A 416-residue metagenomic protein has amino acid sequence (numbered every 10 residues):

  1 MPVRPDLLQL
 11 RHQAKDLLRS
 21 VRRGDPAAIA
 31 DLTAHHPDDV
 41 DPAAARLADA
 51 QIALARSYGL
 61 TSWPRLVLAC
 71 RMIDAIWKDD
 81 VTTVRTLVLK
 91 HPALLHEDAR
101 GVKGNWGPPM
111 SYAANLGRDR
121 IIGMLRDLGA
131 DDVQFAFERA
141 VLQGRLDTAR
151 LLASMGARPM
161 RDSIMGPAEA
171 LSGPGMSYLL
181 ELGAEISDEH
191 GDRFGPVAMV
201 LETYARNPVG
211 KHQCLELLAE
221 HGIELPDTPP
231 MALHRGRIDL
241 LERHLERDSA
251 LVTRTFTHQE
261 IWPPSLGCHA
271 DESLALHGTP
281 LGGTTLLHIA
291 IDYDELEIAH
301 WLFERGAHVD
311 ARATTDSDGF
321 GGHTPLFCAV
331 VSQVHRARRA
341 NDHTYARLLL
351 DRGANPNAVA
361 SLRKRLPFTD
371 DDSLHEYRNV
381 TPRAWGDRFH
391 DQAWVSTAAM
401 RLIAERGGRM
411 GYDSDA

Functional and structural regions predicted by a protein language model:
M1-T86, K90-H91, G101, Y112 (+1 more regions): Intrinsically disordered, low-complexity eukaryotic regions enriched in glycine, serine and charged residues
L47-R56, L60-C70, H190-Y204, P208-G210 (+2 more regions): Long, contiguous interaction/recruitment modules in multidomain scaffold/adaptor proteins
L68-D74, E97-Y112, D131-L142, R158-A170 (+6 more regions): Ankyrin-repeat boundary/"N-cap" motif
T83, I121, M231, R237-D248 (+2 more regions): Hydrophobic repeat-domain scaffold segments
T83, R120-I121, D147-T148, P174-G175 (+5 more regions): Conserved ankyrin/ankyrin-like repeat signature
V88-L94, G123-D131, R150-R158, Y178-E185 (+5 more regions): Ankyrin repeat domain, specifically the short helix-to-loop turn at the C-terminus of the second helix of each repeat
D387-A416: Terminal, low-structured helical/coil segments at or just beyond the last alpha-helical repeat
